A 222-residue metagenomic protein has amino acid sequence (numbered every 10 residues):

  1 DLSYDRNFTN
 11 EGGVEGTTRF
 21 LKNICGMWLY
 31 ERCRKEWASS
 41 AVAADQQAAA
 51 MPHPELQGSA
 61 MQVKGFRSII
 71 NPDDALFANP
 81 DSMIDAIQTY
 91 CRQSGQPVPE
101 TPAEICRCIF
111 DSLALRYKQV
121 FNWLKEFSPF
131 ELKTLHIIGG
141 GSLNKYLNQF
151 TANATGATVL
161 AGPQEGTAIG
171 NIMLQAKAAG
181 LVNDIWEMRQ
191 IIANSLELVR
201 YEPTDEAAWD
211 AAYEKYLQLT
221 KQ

Functional and structural regions predicted by a protein language model:
D1-T134, L143-T167, M173-K221: Active-site core segments that coordinate phosphate-bearing ligands/cofactors across diverse enzyme families
G140: Glycine-rich Rossmann-fold phosphate-binding loop(s) that bind the pyrophosphate of adenine dinucleotide cofactors
